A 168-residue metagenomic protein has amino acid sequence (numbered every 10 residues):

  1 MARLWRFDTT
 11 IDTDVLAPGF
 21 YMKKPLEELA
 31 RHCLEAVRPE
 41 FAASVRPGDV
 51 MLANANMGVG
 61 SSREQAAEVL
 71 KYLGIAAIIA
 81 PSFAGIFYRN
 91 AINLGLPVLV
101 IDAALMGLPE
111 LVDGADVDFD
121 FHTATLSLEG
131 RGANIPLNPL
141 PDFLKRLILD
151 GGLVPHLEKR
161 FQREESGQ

Functional and structural regions predicted by a protein language model:
M1-K23: Polybasic, low-complexity association/targeting segments
D8, N54, G130: Pocket-edge structural micro-motifs
A17-T123: Feature captures the catalytic cores and cofactor-binding loops of soluble hydro-lyases/lyases that act on carboxylate
I92-Q168: Acidic, glycine-rich flexible loop/linker segments
